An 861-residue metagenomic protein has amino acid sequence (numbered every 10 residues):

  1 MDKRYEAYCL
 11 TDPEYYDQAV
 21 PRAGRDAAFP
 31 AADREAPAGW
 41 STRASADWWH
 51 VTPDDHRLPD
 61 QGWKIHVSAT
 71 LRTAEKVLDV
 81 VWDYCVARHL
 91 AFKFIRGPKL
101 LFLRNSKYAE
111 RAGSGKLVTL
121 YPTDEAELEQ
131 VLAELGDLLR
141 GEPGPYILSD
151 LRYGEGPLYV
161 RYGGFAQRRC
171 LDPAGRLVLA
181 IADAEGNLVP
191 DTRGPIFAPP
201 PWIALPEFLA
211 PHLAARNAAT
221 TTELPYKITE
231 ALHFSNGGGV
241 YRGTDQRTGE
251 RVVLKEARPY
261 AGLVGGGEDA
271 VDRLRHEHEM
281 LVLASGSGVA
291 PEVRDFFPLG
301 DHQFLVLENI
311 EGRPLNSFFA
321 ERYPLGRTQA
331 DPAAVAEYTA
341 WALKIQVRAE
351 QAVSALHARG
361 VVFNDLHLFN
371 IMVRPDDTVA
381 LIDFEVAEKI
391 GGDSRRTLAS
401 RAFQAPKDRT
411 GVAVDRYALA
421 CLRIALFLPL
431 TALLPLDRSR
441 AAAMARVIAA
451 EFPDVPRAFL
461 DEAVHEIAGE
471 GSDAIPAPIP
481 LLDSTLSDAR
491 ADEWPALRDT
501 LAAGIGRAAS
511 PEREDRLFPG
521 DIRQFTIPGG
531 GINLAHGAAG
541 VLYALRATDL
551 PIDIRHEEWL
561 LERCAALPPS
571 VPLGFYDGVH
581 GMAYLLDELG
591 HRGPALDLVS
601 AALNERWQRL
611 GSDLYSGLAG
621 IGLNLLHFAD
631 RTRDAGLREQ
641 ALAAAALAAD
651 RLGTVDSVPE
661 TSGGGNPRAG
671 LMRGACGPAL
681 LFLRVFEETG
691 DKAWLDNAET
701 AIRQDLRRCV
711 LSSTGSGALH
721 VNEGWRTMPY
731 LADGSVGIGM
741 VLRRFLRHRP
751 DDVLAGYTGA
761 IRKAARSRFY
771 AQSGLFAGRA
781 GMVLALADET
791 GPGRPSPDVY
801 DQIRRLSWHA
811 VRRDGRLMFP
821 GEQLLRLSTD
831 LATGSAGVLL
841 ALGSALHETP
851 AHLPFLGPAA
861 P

Functional and structural regions predicted by a protein language model:
D2-R22, A174-E230: Juxta-kinase regulatory segment immediately upstream of eukaryotic protein kinase catalytic domains
F29-W49, F208-G249: ATP-binding glycine-rich phosphate-binding loop
D60-L71, K227-E277: ATP-binding glycine-rich loop module of kinase domains
E142, A477-P519, R684, R744 (+6 more regions): Terminal, non-catalytic domain-edge segments
E279-A290: Structural motif at the C-terminus of the N-lobe alphaC helix and the adjacent alphaC-beta4 loop of the Hanks-type
E292-Q303: Short beta-strand micro-motifs within the conserved protein kinase catalytic domain, predominantly in the N-lobe
V353, H357-V373: Catalytic-loop of the protein kinase fold
A380, E385-I448: C-lobe/activation-segment region of protein kinase-like
